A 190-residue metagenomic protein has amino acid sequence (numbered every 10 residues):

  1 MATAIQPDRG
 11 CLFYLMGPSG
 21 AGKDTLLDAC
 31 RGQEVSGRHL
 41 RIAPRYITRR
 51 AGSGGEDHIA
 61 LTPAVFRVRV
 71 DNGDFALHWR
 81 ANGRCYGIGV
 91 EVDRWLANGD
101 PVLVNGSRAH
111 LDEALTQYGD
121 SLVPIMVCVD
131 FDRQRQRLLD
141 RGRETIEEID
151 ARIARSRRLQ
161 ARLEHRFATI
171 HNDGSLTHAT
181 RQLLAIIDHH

Functional and structural regions predicted by a protein language model:
L12-Y14: Short hydrophobic/aromatic beta-strand immediately N-terminal to the Walker A/P-loop
M16-P18: P-loop (Walker A) phosphate-binding loop of NTP-binding proteins
A21: ATP-binding Walker
D24: Walker A/P-loop
G32-I42: Post-Walker A helix-loop "phosphate-sensing" segment adjacent to the P-loop in P-loop NTPases
Y46-V102, G106-R108: ATP-dependent small-molecule kinase phosphotransfer cores that center on conserved nucleotide phosphate-binding segments
L103-S107, Y118-R141: Conserved phosphate-donor/acceptor-positioning beta-strand/loop module used by diverse small-molecule
R143-H189: Small-molecule kinase domains that catalyze NTP-dependent phosphoryl transfer to phosphate-bearing small molecules
